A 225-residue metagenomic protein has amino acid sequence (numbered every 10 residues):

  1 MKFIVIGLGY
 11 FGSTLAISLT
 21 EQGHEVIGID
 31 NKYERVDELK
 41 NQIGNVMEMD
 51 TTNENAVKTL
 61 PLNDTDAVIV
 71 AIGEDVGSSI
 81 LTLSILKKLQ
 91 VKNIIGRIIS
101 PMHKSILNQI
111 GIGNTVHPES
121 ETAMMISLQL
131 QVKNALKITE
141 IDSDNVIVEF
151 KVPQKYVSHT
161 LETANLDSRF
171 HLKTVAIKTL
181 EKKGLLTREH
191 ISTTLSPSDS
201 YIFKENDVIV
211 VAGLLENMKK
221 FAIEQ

Functional and structural regions predicted by a protein language model:
K2, T160-Q225: Cytosolic Rossmann-like ligand/nucleotide-binding regulatory domains
I4-L19, V152-V157: Glycine-rich adenosine-cofactor-binding loop
L8, N31, I99, T179 (+1 more regions): Cofactor-binding loop segments of dinucleotide-utilizing enzymes, especially the Rossmann-like FAD- and NAD(P)+-binding
F11, L15-A16, T20-I27, N31-V132 (+1 more regions): Cytosolic ligand/metal-binding cores
K92, I112, D144-V146, F170-K173: A generic structural signal for short beta-strands and their flanking turns/coil linkers
L136-I141, S198-Y201: Short, flexible, solvent-exposed loop/turn segments with mixed acidic/basic and small polar residues
I138-R169: Extended boundary segments
